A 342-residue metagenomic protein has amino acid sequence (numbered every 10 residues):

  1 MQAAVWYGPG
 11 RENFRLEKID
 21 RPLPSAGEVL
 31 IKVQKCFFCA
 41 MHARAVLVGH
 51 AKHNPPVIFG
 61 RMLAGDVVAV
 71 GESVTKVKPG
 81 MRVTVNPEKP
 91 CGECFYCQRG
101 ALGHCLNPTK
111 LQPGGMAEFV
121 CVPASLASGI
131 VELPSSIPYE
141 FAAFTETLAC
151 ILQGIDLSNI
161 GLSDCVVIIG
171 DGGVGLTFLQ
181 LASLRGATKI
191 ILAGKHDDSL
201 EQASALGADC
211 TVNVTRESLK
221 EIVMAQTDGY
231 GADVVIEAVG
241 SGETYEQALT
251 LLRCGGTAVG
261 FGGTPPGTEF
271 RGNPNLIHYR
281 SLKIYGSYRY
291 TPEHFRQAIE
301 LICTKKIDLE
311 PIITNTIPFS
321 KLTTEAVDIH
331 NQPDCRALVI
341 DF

Functional and structural regions predicted by a protein language model:
P9, D20-R21, N54-R61, P108-G114: Short Gly/Pro-enriched turn/cap motifs at secondary-structure boundaries
P22-C36, G49-Q98, P134-S136: Glycine-rich beta-strand-centered segment in the early N-terminal region that forms part of a ligand/cofactor-binding
R82, C165, G256-T257, K283: Short glycine-centered segments of the SAM/dcSAM-binding site in methyltransferase folds
C91-I169: NAD(P)H dinucleotide-binding glycine-rich loop of Rossmann-like/cofactor-binding domains, especially the beta1-alpha1
P138-R216, E221: Mid-domain Rossmann-like dinucleotide-binding core that forms the NAD(H)/NADP(H) cofactor-binding site
S158, E201, A205-L282: Glycine-rich cofactor phosphate-binding loops and adjacent beta1-alpha1 units of small-molecule cofactor enzyme domains
A193-H196, A238, Y288: N-terminal Rossmann-fold cofactor-binding loop
E246-T250, P292-F342: C-terminal hydrophobic helical "lid"/dimerization subdomain of Rossmann-like NAD(P)H-dependent oxidoreductases
